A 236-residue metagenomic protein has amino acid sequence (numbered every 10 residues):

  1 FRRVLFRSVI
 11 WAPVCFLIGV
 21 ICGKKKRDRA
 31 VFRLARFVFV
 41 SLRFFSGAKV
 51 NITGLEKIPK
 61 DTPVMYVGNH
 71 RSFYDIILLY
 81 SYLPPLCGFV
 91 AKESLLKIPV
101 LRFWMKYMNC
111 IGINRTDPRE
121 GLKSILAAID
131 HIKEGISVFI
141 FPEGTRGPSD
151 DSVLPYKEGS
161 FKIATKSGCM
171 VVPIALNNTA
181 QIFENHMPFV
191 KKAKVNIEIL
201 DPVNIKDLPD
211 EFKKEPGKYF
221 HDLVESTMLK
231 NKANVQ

Functional and structural regions predicted by a protein language model:
F1-L5: Short, small-residue-biased leader/transition segments that mark boundaries at the very start of proteins
A12-F32, F45, K60-P118: Catalytic core of membrane glycerolipid acyltransferases/transacylases, capturing the structured, soluble-facing
A30-A35, G217: Hydrophobic packing residues in well-ordered alpha-helices of helical domains and bundles
S41-P63, N204: A short, well-structured juxtamembrane/interface segment
G47-K49, L86, Y107, G135 (+1 more regions): A generic structural signal for alpha->beta connector loops
T53, V90-K92, N114-R115, P142 (+1 more regions): Thr-Gly-centered strand-to-loop micro-motif
L122-Q236: Non-catalytic C-terminal accessory region of glycerolipid acyltransferases and related lyso-lipid remodeling enzymes
